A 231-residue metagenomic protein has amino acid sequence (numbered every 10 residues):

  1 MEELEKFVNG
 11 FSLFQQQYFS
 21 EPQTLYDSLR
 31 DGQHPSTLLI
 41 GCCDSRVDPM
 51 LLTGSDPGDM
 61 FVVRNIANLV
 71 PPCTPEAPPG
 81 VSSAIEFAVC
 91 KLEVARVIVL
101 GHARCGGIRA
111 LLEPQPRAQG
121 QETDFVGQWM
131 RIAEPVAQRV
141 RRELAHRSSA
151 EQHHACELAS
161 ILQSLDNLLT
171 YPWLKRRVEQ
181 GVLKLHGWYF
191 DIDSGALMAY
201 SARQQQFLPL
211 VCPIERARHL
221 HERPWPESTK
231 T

Functional and structural regions predicted by a protein language model:
M1-P35, N68-A95, G106-T231: Divalent-metal-activated hydrolytic enzyme cores
D27-G32, T37, G41, L51-S55: Short secondary-structure boundary/capping segments within folded domains
I40-C42, R64, I98-H102, H186-D191: Short beta-strand segments
D44-R46, H102-G107: Gly/Ser/Thr-rich loops at beta-strand to alpha-helix junctions that form or flank small-molecule/cofactor-binding
R46-I66: Catalytic core of membrane glycerolipid acyltransferases/transacylases, capturing the structured, soluble-facing
